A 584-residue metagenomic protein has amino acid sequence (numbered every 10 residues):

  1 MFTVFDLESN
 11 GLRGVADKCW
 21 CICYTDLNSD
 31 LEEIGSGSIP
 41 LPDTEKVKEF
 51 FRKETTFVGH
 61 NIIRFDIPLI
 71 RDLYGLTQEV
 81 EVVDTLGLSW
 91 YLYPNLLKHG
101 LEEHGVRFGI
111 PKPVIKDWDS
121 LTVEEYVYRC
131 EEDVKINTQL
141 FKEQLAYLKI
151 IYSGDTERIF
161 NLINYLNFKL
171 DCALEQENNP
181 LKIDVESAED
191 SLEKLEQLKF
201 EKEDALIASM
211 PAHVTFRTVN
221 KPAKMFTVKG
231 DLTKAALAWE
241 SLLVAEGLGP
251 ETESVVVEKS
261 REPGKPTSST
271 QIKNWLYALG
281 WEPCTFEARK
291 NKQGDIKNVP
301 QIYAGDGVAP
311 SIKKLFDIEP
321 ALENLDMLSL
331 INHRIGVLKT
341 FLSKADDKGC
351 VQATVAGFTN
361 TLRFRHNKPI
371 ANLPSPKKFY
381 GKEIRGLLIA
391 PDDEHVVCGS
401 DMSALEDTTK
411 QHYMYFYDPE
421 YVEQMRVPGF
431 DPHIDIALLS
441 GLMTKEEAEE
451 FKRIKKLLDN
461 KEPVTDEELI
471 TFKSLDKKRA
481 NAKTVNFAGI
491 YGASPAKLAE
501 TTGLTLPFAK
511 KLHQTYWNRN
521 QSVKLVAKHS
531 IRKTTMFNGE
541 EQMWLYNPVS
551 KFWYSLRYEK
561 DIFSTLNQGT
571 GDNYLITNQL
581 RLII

Functional and structural regions predicted by a protein language model:
F2-V4, E8, K112-I115, V123-Y380 (+7 more regions): Conserved "right-hand" nucleotidyltransferase catalytic core of DNA-directed polymerases
S9-N10, L27-S29, I63-R64, Q271 (+9 more regions): Short, glycine-/Ser/Thr-/acidic-enriched flexible segments
R13, D17-W20, Y24-T44, T55-I150 (+2 more regions): Active-site-proximal helix-loop-helix substrate-binding element of RNase H-like nuclease domains
I22, I63-G75, W90, Q271-G280 (+2 more regions): Short active-site loop/helix that positions an aromatic residue
G59-N61, S268, S400: Short His-Asn-centered micro-motif
N61, N167-F168, P266, V427 (+1 more regions): Short acidic alpha-helix initiation/capping motifs at coil-to-helix transition points, especially at protein N-termini
L174, K199, V228, L232 (+4 more regions): Conserved catalytic core of nucleic-acid polymerases
T354-E467: Function-dense linear segments that define catalytic or interfacial modules in macromolecule-processing proteins
